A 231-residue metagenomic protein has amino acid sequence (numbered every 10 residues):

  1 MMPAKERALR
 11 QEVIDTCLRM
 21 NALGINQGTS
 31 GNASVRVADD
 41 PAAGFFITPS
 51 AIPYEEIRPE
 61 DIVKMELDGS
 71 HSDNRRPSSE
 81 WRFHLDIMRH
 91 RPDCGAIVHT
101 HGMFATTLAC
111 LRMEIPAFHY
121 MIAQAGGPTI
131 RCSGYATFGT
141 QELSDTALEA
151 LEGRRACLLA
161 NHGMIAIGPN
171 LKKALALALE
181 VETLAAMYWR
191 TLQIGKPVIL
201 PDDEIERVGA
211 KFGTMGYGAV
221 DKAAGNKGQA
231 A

Functional and structural regions predicted by a protein language model:
M1-A231: Glycine-rich flexible loops
